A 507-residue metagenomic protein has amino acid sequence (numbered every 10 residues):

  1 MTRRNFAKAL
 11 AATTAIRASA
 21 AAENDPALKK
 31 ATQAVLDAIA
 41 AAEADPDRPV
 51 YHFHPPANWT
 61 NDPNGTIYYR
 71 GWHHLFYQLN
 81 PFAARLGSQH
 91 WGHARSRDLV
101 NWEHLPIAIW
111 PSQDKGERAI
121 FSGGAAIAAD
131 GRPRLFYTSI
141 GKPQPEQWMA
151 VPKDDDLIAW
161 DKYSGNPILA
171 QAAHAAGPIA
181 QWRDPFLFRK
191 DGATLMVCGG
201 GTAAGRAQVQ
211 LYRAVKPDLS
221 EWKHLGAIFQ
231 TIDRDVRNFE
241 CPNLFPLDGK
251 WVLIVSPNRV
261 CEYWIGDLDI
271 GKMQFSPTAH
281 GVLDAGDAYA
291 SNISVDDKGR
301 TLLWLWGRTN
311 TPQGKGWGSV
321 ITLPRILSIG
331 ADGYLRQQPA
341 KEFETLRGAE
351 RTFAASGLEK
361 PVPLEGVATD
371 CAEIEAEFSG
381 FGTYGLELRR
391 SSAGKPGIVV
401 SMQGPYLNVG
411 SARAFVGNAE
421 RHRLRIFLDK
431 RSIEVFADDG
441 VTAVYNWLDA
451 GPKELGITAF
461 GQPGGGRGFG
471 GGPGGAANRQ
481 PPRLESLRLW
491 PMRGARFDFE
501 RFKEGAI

Functional and structural regions predicted by a protein language model:
N5-A22: N-terminal export signals
N24-N64, A83-L86, V100-I127, L157-R189 (+5 more regions): Surface loop/turn signatures of beta-propeller and other carbohydrate-active proteins
D62-F82, L86, L105-I107, F121-K142 (+7 more regions): Hydrophobic core segments of beta-strands in well-ordered, beta-rich domains
H90: Active-site-surrounding "flap" and adjacent substrate/cofactor-binding loops of secreted or lumenal enzymes, prototyped
S96, P152-D154, Y212-K216, G266: Conserved Ser/Thr-centered positions that define the repeating blades of beta-propeller domains
E146, W264-G266: Beta-propeller blade termini and top-face loops
D269-M273, P277-G286, S294-W304, R308-I507: Beta-rich accessory regions
